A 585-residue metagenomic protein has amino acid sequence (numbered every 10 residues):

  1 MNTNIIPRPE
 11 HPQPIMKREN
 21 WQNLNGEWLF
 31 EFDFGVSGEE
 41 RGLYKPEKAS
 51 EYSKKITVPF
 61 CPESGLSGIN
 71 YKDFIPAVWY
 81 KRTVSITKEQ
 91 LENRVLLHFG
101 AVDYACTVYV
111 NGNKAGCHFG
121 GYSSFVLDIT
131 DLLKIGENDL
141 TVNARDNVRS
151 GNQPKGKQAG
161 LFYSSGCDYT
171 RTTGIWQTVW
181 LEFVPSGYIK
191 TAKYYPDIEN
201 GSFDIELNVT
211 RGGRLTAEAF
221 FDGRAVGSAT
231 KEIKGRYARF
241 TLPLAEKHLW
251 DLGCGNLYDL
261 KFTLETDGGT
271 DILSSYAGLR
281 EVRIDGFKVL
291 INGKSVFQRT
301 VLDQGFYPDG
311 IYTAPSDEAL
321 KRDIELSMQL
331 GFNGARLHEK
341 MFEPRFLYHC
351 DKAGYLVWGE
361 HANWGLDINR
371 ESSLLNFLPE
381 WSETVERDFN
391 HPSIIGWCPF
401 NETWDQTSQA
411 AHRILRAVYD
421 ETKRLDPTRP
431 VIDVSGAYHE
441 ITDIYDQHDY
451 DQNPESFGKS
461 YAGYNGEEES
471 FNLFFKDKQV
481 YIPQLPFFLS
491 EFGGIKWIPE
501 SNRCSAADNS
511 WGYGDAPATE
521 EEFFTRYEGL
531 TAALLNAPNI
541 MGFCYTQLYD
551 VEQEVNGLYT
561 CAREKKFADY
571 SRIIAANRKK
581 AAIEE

Functional and structural regions predicted by a protein language model:
M1-L66, N143, N147-N152, D222-R224 (+2 more regions): Accessory carbohydrate-binding/adhesion or oligomerization-edge regions at the termini of glycan-active proteins
E10, P14-I15, N20, L29-G35 (+6 more regions): Accessory beta-strand-rich segments of carbohydrate-active enzymes
W28, G112, V179, Y258 (+5 more regions): Conserved, mostly hydrophobic/aromatic
V110, S202-K231, A238-F240: Beta-strand-rich binding/interaction modules
A115-G116, V226, V296: Short hydrophobic beta-strand segments in globular cytosolic domains
Y163-T172, S186-K193, R280-K294: Low-complexity, Pro/Ser/Thr- and charge-rich linker/hinge segments at domain boundaries
D204, I324-E325, G334-E564, I583: Substrate-binding/catalytic cleft of secreted carbohydrate-active enzymes, primarily glycoside hydrolases
K261-S327: N-terminal carbohydrate-binding accessory modules
